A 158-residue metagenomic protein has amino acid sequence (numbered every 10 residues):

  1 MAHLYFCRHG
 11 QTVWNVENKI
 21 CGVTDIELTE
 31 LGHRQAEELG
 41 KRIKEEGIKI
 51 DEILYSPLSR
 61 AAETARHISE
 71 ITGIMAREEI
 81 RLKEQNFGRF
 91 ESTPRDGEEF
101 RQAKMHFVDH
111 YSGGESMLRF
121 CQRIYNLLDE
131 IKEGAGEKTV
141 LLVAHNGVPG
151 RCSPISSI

Functional and structural regions predicted by a protein language model:
A2, C7, Q11-I74, E115: Active-site-proximal alpha-helix that buttresses catalytic centers in soluble enzyme cores
A2, L39-E45, K49, R77-E78 (+3 more regions): Acidic, low-complexity terminal tails and accessory targeting/binding regions of phosphate-metabolizing enzymes
G10, S59, L82-K83, E91 (+2 more regions): Short, flexible active-site-adjacent loop segments at beta-strand->alpha-helix junctions, enriched in small/polar
V16-E17, T64-A65, G88, R151-P154: Short glycine-/acidic-enriched loop or helix-start segments at secondary-structure transitions that form or flank
Y55-S56, Q122, V143-A144: Short beta-strand scaffold positions
A62, E70, Y125-I158: Active-site-adjacent alpha-helix immediately C-terminal to a catalytic or transition-state-stabilizing loop
I68-N126: Phosphate-handling substructures
